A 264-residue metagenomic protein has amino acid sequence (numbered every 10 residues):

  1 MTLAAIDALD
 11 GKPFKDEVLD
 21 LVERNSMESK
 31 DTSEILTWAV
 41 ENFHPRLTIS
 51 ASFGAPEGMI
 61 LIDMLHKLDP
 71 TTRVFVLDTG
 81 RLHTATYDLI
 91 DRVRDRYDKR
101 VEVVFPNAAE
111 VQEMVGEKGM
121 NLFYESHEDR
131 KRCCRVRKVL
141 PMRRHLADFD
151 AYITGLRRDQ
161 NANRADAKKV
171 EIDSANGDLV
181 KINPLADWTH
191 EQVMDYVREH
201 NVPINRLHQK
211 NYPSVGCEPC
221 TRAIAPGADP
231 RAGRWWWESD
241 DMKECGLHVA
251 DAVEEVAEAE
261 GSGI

Functional and structural regions predicted by a protein language model:
T2-I264: Nucleotide-activated chemistry modules centered on ATP-dependent adenylation/adenylyltransferase
